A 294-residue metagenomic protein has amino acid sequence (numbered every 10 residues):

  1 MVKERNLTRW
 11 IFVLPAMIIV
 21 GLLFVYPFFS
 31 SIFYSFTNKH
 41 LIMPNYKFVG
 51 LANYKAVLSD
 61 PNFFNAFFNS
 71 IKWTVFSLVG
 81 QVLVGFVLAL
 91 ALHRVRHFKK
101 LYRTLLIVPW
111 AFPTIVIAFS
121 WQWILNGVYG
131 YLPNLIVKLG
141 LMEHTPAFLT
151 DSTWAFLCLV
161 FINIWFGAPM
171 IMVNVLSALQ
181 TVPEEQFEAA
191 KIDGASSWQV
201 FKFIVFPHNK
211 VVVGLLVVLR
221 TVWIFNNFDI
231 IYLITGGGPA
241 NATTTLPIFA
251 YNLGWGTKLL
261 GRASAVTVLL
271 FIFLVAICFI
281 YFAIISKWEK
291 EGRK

Functional and structural regions predicted by a protein language model:
E4-K294: A structural signal for multi-pass alpha-helical bundles of membrane permease subunits that mediate small-molecule
